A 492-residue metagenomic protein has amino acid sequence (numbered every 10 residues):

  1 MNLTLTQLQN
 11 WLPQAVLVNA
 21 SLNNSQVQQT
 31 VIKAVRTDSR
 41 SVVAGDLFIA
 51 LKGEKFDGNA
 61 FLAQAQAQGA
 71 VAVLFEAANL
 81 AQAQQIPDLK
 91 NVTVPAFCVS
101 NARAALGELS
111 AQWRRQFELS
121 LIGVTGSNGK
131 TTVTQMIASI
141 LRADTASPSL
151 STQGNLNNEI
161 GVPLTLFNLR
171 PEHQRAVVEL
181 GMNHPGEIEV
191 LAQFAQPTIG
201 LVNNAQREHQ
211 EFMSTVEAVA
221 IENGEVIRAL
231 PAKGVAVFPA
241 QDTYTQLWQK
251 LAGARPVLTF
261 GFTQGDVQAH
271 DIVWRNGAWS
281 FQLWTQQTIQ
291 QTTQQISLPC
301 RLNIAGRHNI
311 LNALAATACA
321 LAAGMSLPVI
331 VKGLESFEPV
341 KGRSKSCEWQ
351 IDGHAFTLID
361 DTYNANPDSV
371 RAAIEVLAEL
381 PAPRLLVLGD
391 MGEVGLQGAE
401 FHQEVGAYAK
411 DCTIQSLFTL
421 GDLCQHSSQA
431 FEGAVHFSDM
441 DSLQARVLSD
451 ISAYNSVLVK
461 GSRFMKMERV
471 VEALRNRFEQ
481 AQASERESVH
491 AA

Functional and structural regions predicted by a protein language model:
M1-L17, S41-L47, D57-A63, V92-V94 (+9 more regions): ATP-dependent carboxylate-amine ligase
L8, D46, A65, L109 (+14 more regions): Residue-level signal for inorganic ion chemistry
Q28-A78: Extracellular/luminal Protease-associated
K33-T37, A70-E76, V235-P239, P256-G261 (+1 more regions): Short, hydrophobic beta-strand segments that form beta-sheet elements in well-ordered domains
L74-Q82, A240-Y244, F262-T263, L420-Q425 (+1 more regions): Short, polar loop motifs at secondary-structure junctions
C98, R103-F238, Q246-G253, A445 (+2 more regions): Phosphate-binding loop of NTP-binding sites
N168-E172, L180-E208, Q246-S297, V340-Q350: Extended acidic/charged loop-beta regions that coordinate divalent cations and stabilize anionic phosphate/carboxylate
